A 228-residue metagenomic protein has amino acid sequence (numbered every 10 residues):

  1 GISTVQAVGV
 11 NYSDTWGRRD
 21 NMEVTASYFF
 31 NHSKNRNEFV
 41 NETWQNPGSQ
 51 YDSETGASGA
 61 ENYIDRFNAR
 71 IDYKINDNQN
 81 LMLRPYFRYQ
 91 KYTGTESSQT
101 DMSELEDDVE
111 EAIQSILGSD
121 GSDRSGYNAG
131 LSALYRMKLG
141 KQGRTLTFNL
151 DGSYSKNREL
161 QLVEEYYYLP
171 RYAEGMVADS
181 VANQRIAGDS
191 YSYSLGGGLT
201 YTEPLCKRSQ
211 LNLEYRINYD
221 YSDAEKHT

Functional and structural regions predicted by a protein language model:
G1-T228: Primarily recognizes Gram-negative and organellar outer-membrane beta-barrels
